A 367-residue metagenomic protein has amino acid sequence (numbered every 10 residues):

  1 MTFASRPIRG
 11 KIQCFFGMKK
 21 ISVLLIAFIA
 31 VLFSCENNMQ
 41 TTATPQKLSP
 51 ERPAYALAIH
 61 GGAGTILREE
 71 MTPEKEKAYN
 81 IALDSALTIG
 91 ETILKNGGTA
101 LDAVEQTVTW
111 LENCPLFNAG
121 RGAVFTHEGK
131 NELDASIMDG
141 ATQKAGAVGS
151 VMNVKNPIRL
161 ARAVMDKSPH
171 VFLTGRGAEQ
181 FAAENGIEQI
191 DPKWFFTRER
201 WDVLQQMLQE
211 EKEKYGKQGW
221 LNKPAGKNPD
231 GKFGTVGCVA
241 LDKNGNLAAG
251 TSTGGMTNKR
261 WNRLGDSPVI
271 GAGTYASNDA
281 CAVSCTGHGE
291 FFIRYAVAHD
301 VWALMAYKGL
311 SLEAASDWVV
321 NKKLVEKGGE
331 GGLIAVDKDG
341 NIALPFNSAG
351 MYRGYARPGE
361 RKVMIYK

Functional and structural regions predicted by a protein language model:
M1-P50: Bacterial Sec-dependent N-terminal signal peptides
E36-K367: Alpha/propeptide regions of enzymes that mature by internal proteolysis
